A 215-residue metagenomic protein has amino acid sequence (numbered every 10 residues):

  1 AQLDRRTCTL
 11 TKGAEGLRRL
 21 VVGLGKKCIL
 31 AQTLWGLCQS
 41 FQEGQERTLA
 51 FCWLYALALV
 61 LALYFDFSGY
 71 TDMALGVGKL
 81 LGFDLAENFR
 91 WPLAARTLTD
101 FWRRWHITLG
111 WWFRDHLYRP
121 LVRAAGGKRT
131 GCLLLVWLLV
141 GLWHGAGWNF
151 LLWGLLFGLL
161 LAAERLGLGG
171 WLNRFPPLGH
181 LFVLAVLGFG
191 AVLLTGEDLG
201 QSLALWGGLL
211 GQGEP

Functional and structural regions predicted by a protein language model:
A1-E214: Membrane-embedded transmembrane alpha-helical bundles that form the catalytic cores of multi-pass lipid-modifying
